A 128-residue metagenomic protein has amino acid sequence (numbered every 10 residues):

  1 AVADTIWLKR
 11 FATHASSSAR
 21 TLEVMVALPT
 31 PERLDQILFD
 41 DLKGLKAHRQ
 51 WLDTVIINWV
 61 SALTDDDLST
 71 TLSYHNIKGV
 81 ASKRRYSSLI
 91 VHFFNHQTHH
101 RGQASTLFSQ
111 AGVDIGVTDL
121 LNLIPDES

Functional and structural regions predicted by a protein language model:
A1-E32, N76-S128: Short, contiguous alpha-helical
S16-L68: Helix-adjacent hinge/juxtasegments
D65-T71, I115-G116: A short coil-to-beta-strand element that immediately follows conserved catalytic motifs
